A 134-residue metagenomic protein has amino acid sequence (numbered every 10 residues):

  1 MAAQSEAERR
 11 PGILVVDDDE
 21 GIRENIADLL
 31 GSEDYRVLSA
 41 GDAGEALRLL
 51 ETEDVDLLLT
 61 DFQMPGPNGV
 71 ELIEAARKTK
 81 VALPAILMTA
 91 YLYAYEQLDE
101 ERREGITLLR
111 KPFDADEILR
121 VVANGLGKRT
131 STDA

Functional and structural regions predicted by a protein language model:
M1-L14, E20, E74, D116-A134: Non-catalytic signal-transmission and effector/linker regions of two-component phosphorelay proteins
E20-L38: Two-component/phosphorelay signaling modules centered on CheY-like receiver
G41-E45, N68-E71: Acidic catalytic/metal-coordinating carboxylates
R48, V70-L83: Short amphipathic alpha-helix used as the core "switch/output" element in two-component signaling
E53-L59: Active-site beta3 strand of CheY-like receiver
M64: Receiver (REC) domain active-site loop signature in two-component systems and cognate sites in sensor histidine kinases
E71, L92-L109, D116, R120: Alpha4 helix (beta4-alpha4-beta5 surface) of REC/receiver domains from two-component response regulators
M88-T89: Hydrophobic/aromatic residues positioned on beta-strands within the core alpha/beta folds
